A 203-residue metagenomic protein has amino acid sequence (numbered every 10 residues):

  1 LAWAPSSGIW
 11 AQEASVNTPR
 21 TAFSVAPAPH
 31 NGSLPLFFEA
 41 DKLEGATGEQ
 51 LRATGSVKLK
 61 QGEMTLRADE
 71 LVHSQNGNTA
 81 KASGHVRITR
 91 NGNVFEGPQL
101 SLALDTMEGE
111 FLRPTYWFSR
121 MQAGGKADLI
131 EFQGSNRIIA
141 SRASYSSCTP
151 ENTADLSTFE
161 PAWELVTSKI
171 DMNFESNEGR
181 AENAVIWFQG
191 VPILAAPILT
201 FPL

Functional and structural regions predicted by a protein language model:
L1-S6: Bacterial N-terminal signal peptides
Q12-L203: Structural signature for solvent-exposed beta-strand/loop edge elements and short helix-capping sites, enriched
